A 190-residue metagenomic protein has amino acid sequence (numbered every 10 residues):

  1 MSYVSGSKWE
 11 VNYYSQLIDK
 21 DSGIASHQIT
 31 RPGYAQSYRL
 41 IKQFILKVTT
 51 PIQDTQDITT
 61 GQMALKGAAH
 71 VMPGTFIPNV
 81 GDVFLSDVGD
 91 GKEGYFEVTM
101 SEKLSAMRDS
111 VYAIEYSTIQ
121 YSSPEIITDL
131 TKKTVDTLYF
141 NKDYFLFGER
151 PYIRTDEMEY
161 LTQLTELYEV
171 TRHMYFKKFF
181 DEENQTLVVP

Functional and structural regions predicted by a protein language model:
M1-P190: Interface-prone segments of viral and bacterial extracellular assemblies
